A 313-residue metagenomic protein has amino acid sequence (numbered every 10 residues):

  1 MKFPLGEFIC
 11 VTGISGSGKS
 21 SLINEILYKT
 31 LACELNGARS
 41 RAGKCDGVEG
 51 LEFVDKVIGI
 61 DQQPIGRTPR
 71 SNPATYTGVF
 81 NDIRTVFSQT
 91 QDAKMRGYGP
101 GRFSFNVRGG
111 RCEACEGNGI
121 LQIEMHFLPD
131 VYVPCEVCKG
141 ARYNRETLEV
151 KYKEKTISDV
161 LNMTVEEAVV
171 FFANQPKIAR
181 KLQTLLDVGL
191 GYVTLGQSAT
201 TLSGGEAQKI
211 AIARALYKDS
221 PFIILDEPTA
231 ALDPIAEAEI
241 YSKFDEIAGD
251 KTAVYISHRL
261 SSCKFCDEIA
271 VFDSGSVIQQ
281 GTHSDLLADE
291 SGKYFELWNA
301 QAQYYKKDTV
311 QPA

Functional and structural regions predicted by a protein language model:
M1-Q208: Conserved phosphate-binding elements of NTP-dependent enzyme cores
C45-V48, S242, R259, K264-A313: C-terminal portion of ABC ATPase nucleotide-binding domains
K181, E239-I247, R259: Conserved helical "switch/dimer-interface" subregion of ABC/ABC-like ATPase nucleotide-binding domains
L195-G196, I223-E227: Catalytic Walker B motif of ABC-type/P-loop ATPase nucleotide-binding domains
A207, P234-A236: Helix N-cap at the start of a conserved alpha-helix in ABC-type nucleotide-binding domains
I212, I256: Hydrophobic anchor residue at the start of the ABC signature
D219, E246-Y255, C263: Conserved catalytic loops of ABC-family nucleotide-binding domains
